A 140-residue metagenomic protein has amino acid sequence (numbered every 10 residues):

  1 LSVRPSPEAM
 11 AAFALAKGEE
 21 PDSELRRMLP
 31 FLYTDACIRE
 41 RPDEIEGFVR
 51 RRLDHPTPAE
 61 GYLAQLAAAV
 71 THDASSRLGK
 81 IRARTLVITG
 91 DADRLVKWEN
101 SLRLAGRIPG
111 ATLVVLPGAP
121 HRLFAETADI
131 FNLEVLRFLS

Functional and structural regions predicted by a protein language model:
L1-E19: Flexible "cap/lid" loop of the alpha/beta hydrolase fold
V3-P5, S23-H72, S76-R77: Conserved alpha/beta-hydrolase catalytic His-Asp/Glu region
M28, L66, L104, F131 (+2 more regions): Hydrophobic "lid"/C-terminal helical patch of Rossmann-like NAD(P)-dependent dehydrogenase/epimerase domains
G79-K80, G106-R107, R137: Solvent-exposed polar/charged
I81, V87-T89, D93: Short beta-strand/loop motif that positions the catalytic acidic residue of the alpha/beta-hydrolase fold
R82-A83, G110: Active-site acidic short loop of glycosyltransferases
R94-N100: Conserved alpha/beta-hydrolase "acid-adjacent" motif
G110-S140: Catalytic active-site module of serine/aspartate enzymes centered on a nucleophile-bearing elbow/loop
